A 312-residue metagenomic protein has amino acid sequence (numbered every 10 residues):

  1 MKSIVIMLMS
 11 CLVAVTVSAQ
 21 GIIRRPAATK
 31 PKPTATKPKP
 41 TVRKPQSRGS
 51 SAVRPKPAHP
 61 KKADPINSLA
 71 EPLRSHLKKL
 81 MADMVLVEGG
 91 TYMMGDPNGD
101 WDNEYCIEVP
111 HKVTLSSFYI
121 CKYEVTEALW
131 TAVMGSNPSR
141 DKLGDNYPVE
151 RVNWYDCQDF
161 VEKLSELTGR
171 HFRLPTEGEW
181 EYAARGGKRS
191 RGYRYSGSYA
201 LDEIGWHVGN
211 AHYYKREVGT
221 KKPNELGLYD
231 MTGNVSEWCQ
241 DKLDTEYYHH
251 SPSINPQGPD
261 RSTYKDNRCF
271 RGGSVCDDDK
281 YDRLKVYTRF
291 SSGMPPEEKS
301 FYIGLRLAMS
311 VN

Functional and structural regions predicted by a protein language model:
K2-L8: Sec-dependent signal peptide recognition, specifically the positively charged N-region followed immediately by
A19-L80: Sec-dependent signal peptide cleavage junction
H76-S139, N153-Y155, G233: A short glycine-rich, aromatic-capped structural motif
A82, R170-H171, P223-L226: Short loop/turn microsegments at loop-to-beta-strand junctions
Y92, E127, G144-E203, W238: Short, well-ordered surface patches within globular domains
D100-V113, K188-R189, A211-Y214, T232-N312: Surface-exposed recognition segments
E203-L228: A short, contiguous structural element within a folded domain that forms the immediate neighborhood of a functional site
